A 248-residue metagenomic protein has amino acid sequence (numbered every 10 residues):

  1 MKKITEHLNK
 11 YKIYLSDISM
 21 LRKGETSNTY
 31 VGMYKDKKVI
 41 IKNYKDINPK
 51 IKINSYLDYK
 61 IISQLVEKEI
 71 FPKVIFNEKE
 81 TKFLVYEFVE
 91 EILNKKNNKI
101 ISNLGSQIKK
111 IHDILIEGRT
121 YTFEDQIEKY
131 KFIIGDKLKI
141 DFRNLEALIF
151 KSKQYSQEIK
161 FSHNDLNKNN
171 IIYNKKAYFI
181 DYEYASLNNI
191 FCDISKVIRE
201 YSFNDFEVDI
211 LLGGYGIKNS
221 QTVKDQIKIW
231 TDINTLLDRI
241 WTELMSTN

Functional and structural regions predicted by a protein language model:
K2-K12, I114-N164, K168, N174 (+1 more regions): An alpha-helical support segment within catalytic cores of ATP-dependent transferases
K12-M20: Conserved N-terminal boundary motif of the eukaryotic protein kinase catalytic domain
L21-T120: ATP-binding pocket architecture of kinase catalytic cores
E25-M33, I40-I41, I149-I194: Active-site acidic catalytic loop and adjacent metal/ATP-binding pocket of ATP-dependent phosphoryl transfer enzymes
D46, E91, N169, A177 (+2 more regions): Activation segment
E69, I108, H112-I116, S152-K153 (+3 more regions): A general structural signal marking secondary-structure boundaries and capping sites
F191-N219, D232-N248: Active-site activation/catalytic loop segments of kinase-like enzymes and analogous catalytic loops in related
D225, I229-I233: Start-of-helix signal in alpha-solenoid helical-repeat scaffolds, especially tetratricopeptide repeats
